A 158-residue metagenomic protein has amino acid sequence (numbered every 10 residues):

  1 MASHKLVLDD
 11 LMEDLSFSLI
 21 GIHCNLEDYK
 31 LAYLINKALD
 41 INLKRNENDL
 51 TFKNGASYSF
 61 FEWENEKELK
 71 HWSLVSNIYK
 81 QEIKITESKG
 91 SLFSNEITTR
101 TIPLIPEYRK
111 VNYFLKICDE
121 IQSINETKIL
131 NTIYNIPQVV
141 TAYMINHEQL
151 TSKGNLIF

Functional and structural regions predicted by a protein language model:
K5-E13, T99-K110: Short, flexible, solvent-exposed loop/turn segments with mixed acidic/basic and small polar residues
D9-E27: Terminal, regulation- and interaction-focused segments at domain boundaries
L11, L26-A32, I124, I136: A structured, charge-rich N-terminal accessory region that forms the first stable segment of a protein and links
S16-L19, H71, R109-F114: Short, surface-exposed beta-edge/turn micro-motifs
H23, W63, P106, V111 (+1 more regions): Primarily extracytoplasmic/secreted proteins and surface-exposed domains characterized by disulfide-bonded cysteine
C24-A56, E62-N65: Aromatic- and glycine-enriched beta-alpha-beta binding-site module
L50-I97: Surface-exposed, low-hydrophobicity interaction/linker segments
K110-F158: Glycine-rich, aromatic-bearing surface loops/beta-hairpins
